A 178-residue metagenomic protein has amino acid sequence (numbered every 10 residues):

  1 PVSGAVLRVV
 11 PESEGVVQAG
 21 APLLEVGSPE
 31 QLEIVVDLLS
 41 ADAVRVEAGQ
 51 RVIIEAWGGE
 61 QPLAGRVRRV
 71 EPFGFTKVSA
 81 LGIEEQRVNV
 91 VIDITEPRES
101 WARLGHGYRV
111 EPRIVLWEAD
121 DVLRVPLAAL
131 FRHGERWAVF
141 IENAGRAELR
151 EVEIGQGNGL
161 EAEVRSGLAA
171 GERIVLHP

Functional and structural regions predicted by a protein language model:
P1-D42, E47, A64-R69, G105-E111: Surface-exposed patches in structured soluble domains
P1-G4, E25-S28, I34-V35, P72-F75 (+1 more regions): Short beta-strand-turn/beta-hairpin segments enriched in glycine/proline and small hydrophobics that form edge-strand
R8, E25-S28, S40, R69-P72 (+5 more regions): A residue-level detector for short acidic-glycine micro-motifs
R8, G65-D120: Structural microfeature recognizing short secondary-structure transition sites
V35, Q61-G65, A119-R124: Short, Lys/Arg- and Gly-enriched loop/turn segments at beta-strand edges
L38-V44, V67-T76, R124-H133: Short, compositionally biased
V44-I53, R136-W137: Short coil-to-beta transition motif at edge beta-strands of beta-rich domains
W57, R98-P178: Edge-of-domain interaction segments
